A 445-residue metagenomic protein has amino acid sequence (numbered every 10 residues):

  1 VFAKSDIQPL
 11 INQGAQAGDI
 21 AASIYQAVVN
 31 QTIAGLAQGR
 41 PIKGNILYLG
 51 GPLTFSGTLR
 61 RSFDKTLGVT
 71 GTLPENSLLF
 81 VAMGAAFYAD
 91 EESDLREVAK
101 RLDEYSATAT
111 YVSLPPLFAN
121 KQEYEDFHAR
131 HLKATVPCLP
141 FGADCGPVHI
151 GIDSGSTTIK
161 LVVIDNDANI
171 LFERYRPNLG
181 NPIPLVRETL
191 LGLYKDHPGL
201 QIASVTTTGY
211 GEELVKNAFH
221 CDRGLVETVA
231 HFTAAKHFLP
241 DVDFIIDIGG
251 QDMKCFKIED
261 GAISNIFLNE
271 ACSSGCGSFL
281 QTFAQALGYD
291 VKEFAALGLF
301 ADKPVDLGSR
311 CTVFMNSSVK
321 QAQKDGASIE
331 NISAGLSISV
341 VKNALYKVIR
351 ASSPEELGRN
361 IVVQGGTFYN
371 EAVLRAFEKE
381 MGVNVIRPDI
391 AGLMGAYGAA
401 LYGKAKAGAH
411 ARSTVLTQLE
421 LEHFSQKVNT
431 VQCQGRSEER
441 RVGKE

Functional and structural regions predicted by a protein language model:
V1-I7, L78-V81, F87-E91, R174-I183 (+2 more regions): Glycine-rich phosphate-binding loop plus the immediately following alpha-helix
S5-A34, S317-Y346: Adenine-nucleotide phosphate-binding core of ATP-dependent small-molecule kinases
A27, A37-T66, S77-V81, Y210-G211 (+3 more regions): Glycine-rich phosphate-binding loops at beta-strand->alpha-helix junctions
I33, A37-Q38, A82-F87, E91 (+8 more regions): Conserved phosphate-binding catalytic cores of ATP/NTP-utilizing and phosphoryl-transfer enzymes
D64-M83, D222-T228, E378-Y397: Conserved phosphate-binding/catalytic loops in two-lobed NTP-binding clefts
P74-A109, T233, G277-T282, D389-L416: Glycine-rich phosphate-binding/hydrolytic loop that grips phosphoryl groups
I152-G192, I266, E270-C272: Short glycine-rich, Thr/Ser-proximal phosphate-binding strand/loop in the N-terminal lobe of ATP-dependent enzymes
E439-E445: Conserved small/polar residues in nucleotide/adenosyl-binding loops
